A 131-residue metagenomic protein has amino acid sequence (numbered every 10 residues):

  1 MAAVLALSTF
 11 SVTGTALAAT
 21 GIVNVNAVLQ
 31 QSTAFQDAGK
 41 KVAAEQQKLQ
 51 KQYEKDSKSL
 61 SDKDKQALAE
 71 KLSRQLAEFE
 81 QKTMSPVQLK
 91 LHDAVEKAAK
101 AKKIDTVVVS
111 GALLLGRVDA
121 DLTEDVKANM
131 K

Functional and structural regions predicted by a protein language model:
M1-A2, A77: Positively charged n-region of N-terminal signal peptides that target proteins for export
A2-S11: Bacterial N-terminal signal peptides
F10-A18: Sec/Tat signal peptide C-region and signal peptidase I cleavage site
A18-L113, N129: Amphipathic alpha-helical segments
V118-M130: Short, low-complexity, Pro/Ser/Thr/Gly-rich segments in the mature regions of secreted, periplasmic
